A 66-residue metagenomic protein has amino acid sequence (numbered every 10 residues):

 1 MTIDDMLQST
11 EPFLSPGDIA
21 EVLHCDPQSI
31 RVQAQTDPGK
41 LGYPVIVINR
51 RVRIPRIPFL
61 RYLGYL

Functional and structural regions predicted by a protein language model:
M1-P12: A detector for short, charged/polar N-terminal pre-domain segments
M6, Q33, Y62: Residues that form generic nucleotide/phosphate-binding pockets
Q8, P38, I54-I57: Alpha-helical structural elements
P16-G17: Residues within the helices of the helix-turn-helix
E21-V52, Y65: Major-groove DNA-recognition helix of helix-turn-helix-type DNA-binding domains
I57-L66: A short, Lys/Arg-enriched interface patch at domain edges and termini
